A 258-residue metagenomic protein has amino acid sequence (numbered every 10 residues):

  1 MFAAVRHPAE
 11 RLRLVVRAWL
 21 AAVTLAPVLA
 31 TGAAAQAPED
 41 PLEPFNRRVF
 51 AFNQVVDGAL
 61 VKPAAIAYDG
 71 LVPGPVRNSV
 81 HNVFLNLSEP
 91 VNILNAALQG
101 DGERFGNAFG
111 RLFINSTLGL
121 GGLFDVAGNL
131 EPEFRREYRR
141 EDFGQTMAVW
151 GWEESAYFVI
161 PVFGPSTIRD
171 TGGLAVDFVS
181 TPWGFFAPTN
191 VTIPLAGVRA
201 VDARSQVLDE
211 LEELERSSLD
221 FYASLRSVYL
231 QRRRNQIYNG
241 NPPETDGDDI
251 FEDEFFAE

Functional and structural regions predicted by a protein language model:
M1-L14: N-terminal secretory signal peptides that target proteins for export/translocation
V15-V28: Bacterial N-terminal signal peptides
L29-Q36: Sec/Tat signal peptide C-region and signal peptidase I cleavage site
Q36-A37, R140-E258: A structured, mid-to-C-terminal "fold-capping" secondary-structure block
E43-A67: N-terminal targeting signals for Sec/Tat export/insertion, comprising classic cleavable signal peptides
A59, A64-P75, P132-E133: Membrane interface segments of multi-pass transport proteins and intramembrane proteases
R77, H81-V83: Beta-rich strand-turn-strand
N86-I168: Mid-length scaffold segments of soluble, non-membrane domains
